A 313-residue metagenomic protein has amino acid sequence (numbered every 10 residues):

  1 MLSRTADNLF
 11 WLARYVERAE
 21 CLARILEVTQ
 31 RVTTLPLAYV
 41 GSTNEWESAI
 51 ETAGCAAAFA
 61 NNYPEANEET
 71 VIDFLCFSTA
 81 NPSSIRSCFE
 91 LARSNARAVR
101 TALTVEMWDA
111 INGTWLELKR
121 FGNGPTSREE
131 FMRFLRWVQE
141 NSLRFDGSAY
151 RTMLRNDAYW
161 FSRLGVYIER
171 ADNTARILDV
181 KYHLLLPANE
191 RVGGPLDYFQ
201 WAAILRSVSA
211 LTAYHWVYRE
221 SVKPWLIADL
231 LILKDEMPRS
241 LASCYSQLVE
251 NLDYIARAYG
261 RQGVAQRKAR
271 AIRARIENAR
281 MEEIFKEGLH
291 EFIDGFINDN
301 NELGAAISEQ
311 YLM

Functional and structural regions predicted by a protein language model:
M1-M313: Alpha-helical transmembrane segments and their helix-helix packing motifs
